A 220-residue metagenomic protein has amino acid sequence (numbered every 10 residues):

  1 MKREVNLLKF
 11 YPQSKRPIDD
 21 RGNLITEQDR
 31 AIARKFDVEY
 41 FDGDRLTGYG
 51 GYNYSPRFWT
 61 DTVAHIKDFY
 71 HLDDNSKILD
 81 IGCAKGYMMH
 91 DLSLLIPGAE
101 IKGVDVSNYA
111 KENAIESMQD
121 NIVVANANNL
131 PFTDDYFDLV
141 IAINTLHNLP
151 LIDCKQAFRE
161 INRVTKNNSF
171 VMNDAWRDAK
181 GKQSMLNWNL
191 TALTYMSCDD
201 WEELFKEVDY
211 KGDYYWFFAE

Functional and structural regions predicted by a protein language model:
M1-Y70, K77-P131, L149-Q156, E160 (+1 more regions): Class I (Rossmann-like) S-adenosyl-L-methionine-dependent methyltransferase catalytic domain, capturing the SAM-binding
I141: A conserved beta-strand element that flanks and buttresses the S-adenosyl-L-methionine
T145: Hydrophobic adenine-recognition pocket in adenosine-nucleotide-binding enzymes
